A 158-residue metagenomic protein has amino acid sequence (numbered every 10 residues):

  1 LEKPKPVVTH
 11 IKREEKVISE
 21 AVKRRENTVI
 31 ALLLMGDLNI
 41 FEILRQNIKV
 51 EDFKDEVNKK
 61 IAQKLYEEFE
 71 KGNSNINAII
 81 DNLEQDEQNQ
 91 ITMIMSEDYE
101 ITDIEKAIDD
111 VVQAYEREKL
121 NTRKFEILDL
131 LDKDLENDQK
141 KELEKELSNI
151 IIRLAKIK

Functional and structural regions predicted by a protein language model:
L1-K158: A charged alpha-helical hairpin associated with nucleic-acid processing machineries
